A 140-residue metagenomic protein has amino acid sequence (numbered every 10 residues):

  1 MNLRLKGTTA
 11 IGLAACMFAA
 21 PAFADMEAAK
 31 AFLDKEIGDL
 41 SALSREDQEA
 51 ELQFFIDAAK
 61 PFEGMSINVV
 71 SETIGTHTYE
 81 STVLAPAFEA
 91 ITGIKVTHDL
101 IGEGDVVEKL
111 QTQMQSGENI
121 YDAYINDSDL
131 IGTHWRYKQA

Functional and structural regions predicted by a protein language model:
M1-A10: Bacterial N-terminal signal peptides that target proteins for export
A19-P21: N-terminal signal peptide c-region/cleavage motif recognized by signal peptidases
A24-V69, E89-A90: Immediate post-signal peptide segment of exported/extracytoplasmic ligand-binding proteins
R45-Q48, T73-S81, L100-V107, G117: Solvent-exposed, acidic/flexible segments
L52-A58, G75-K95: Short, polar/charged alpha-helical segment
E63-G75, I94-D99, D122-A123: Short, well-ordered beta-strand elements
P86-A140: Extracytoplasmic "Venus flytrap"/periplasmic binding protein-like
